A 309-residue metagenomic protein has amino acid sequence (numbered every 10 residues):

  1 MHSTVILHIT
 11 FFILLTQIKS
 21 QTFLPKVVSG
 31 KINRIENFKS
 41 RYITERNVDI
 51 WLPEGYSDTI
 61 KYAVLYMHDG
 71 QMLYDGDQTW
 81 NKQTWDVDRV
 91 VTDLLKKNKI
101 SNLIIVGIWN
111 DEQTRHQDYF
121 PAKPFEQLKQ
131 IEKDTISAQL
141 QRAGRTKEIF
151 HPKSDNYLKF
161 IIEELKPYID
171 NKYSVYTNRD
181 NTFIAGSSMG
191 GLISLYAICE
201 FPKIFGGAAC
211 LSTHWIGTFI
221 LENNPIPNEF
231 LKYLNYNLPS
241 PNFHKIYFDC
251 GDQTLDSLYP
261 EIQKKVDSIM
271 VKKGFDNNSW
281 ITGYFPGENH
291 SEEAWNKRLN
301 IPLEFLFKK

Functional and structural regions predicted by a protein language model:
M1-P25: Bacterial Sec-dependent N-terminal signal peptides
Q21-K309: Non-catalytic cap/lid and distal C-terminal segments of serine-dependent acyl enzymes
